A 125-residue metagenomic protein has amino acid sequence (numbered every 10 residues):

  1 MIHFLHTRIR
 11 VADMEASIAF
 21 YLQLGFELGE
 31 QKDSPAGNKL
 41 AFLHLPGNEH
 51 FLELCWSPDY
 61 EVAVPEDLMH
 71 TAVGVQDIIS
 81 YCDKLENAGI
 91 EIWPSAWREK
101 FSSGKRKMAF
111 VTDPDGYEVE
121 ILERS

Functional and structural regions predicted by a protein language model:
M1-I2, R8-E49: Core segments of cupin and vicinal oxygen chelate
H3-D13, A41-H44, E61-E86, K107-T112 (+1 more regions): Vicinal oxygen chelate
Y21, D59-V62, E91: A short alpha-helix capping/helix-coil boundary motif
Q31-K32, C82-S125: Vicinal oxygen chelate
P46, C55-S57, R124: Generic beta-structure capping elements
N48-L52, A63: Arg/Lys-rich, alpha-helical DNA-contact motif
